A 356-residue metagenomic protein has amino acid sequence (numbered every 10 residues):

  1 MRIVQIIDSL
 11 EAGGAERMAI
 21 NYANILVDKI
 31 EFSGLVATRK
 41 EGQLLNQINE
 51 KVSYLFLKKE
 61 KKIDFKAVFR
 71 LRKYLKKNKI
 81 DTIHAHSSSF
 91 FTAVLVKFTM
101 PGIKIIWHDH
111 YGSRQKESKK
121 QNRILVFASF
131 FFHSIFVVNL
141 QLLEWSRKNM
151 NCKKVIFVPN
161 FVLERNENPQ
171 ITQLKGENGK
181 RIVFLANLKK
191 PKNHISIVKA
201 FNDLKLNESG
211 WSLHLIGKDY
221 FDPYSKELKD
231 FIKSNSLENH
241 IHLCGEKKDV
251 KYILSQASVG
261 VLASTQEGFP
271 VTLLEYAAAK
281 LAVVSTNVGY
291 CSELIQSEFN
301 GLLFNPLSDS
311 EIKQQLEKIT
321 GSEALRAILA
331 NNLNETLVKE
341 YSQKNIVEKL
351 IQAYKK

Functional and structural regions predicted by a protein language model:
Q5-K66, Y74, L142, R147-N151 (+2 more regions): N-terminal strand-loop element at the rim of the active site of nucleotide-sugar-dependent glycosyltransferases
G13-N21, K180, F184, K189-D203 (+3 more regions): A conserved mid-protein helix/loop that constitutes part of the nucleotide-sugar donor-binding site
V36-A37, A282-S285, I295: Short hydrophobic beta-strand element within catalytic cores of glycosyltransferases and related nucleotide-activated
A85-T92, D109: Short His-centered aromatic/hydrophobic patch
I106-H133, N149-M150: A conserved, positively charged/aromatic
F132-F157, V162-E167: A short, active-site helix/loop in glycosyltransferases that binds the activated sugar's phosphate group
E246, T265: Aromatic "clamp/platform" in nucleotide-sugar-dependent glycosyltransferases that forms part of the donor/acceptor
S297-E298, L302-D309, K318-E323: Conserved acidic donor-binding segment of nucleotide-sugar-dependent glycosyltransferases
